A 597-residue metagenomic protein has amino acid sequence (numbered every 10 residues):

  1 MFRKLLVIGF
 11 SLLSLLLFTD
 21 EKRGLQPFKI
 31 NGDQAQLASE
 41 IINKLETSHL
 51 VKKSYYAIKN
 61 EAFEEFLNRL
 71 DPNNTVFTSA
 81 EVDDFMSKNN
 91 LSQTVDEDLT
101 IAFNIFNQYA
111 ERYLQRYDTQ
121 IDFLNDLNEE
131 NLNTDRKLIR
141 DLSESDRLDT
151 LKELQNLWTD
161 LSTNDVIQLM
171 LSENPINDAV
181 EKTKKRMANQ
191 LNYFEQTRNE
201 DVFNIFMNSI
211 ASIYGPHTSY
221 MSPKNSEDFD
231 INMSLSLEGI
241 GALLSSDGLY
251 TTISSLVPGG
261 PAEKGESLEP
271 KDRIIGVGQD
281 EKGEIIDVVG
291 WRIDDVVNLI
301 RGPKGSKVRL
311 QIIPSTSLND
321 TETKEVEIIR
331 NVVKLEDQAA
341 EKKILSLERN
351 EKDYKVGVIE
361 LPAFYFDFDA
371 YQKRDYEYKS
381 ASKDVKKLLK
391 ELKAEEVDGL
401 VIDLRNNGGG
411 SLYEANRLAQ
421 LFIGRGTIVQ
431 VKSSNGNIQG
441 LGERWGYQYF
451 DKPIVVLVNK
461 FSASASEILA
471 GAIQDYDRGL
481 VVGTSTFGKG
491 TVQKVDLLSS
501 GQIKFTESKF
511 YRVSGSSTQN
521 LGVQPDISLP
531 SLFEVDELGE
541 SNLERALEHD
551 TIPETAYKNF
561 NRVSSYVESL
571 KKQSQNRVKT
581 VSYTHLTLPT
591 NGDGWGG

Functional and structural regions predicted by a protein language model:
S11-F18: Hydrophobic h-region of N-terminal signal peptides that target proteins for export in Gram-negative bacteria
E21-Q34, N43-K59, N192-N199, M221-L237 (+4 more regions): Cleft-lining beta-strand/loop regions that shape enzyme active-site pockets
K22-R112: Charged, amphipathic alpha-helical regulatory modules used for macromolecular assembly or allosteric control
N68-R69, L91, A102, F106-D118 (+5 more regions): PDZ/PDZ-like domain segments forming the peptide/carboxylate-binding groove, activating on the N-terminal beta-strands
N125-N232, L237: Extended, domain-scale alpha-helical bundle/helix-rich regions
G490-S516, N520-L532: Polar, glycine-rich mid-to-C-terminal structural blocks that act as macromolecule-binding/assembly scaffolds
S531-Y583: Charged, amphipathic alpha-helical linkers/stalks
T584-T590: Conserved small/polar residues in nucleotide/adenosyl-binding loops
